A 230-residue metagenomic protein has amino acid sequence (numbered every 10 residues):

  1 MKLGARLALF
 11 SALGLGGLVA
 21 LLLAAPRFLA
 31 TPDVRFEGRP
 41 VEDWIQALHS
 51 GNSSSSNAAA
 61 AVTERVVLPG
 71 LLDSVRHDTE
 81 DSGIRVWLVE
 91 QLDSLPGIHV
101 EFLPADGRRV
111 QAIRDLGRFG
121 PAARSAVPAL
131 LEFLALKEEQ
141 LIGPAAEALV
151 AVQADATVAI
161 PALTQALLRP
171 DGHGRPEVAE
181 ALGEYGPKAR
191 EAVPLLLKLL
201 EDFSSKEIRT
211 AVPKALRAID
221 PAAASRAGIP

Functional and structural regions predicted by a protein language model:
M1, L200, K214-A215: Intrinsic structural disorder
M1-G17: N-terminal Sec-pathway targeting helices
K2, A12, F36, R118 (+3 more regions): Intrinsically disordered, low-complexity segments enriched in small/polar residues
V19-R27: Short hydrophobic alpha-helical membrane-anchoring segments
P26-R35, Q46-T63, V86-E90, P96-A122 (+4 more regions): Structural detector for internal amphipathic alpha-helices that build alpha-solenoid repeat scaffolds
G38-I45, R65-R85, P121-A135, A154-L168 (+2 more regions): Amphipathic alpha-helical scaffolding segments comprising HEAT/armadillo-like alpha-solenoid repeats
